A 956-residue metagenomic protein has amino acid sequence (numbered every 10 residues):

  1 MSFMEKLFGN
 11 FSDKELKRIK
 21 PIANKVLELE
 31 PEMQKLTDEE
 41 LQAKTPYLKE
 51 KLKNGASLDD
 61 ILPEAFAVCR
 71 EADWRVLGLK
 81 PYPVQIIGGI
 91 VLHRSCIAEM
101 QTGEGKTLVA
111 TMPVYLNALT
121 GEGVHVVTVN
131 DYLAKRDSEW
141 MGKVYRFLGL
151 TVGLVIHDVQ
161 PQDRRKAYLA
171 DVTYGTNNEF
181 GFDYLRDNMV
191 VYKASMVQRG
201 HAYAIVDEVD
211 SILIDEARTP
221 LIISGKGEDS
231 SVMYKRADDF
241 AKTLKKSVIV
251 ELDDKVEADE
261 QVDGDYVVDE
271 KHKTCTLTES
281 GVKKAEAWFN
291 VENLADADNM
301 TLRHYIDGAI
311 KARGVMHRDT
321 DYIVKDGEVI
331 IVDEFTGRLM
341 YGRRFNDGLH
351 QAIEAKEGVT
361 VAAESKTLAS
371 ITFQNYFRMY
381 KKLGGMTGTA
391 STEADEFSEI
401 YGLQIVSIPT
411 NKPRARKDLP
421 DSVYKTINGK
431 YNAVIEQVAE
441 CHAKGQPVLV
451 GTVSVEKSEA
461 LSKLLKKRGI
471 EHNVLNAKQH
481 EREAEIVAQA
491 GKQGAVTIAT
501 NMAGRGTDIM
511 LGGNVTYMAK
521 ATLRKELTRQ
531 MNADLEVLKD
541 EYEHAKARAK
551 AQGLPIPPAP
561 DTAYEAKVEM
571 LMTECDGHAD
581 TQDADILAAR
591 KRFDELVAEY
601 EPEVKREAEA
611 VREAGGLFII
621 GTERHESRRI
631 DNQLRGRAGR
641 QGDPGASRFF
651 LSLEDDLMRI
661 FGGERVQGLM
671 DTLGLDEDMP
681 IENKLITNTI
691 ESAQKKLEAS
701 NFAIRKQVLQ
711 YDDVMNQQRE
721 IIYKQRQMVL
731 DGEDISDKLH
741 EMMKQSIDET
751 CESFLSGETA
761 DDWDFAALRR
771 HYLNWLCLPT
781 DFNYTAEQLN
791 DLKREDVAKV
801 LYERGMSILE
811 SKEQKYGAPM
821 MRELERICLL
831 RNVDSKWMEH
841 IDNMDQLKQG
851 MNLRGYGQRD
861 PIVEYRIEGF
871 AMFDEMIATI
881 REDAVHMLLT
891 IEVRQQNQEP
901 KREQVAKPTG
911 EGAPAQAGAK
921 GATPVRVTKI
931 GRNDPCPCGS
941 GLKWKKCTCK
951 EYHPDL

Functional and structural regions predicted by a protein language model:
M1-S652, D656-L669, K724, E741 (+2 more regions): Conserved P-loop NTPase motor core
T219, V448, R505, W837 (+2 more regions): Glycine-centered loop/turn positions within well-structured domains that cap or flank conserved ligand/cofactor-binding
Y322-I330, T336-R344, V611-R612, G616-I620 (+6 more regions): Extended, charged helical/alpha-beta scaffold domains that provide interaction surfaces
G445-S458, D731-G732, T759, A786 (+2 more regions): Short, Lys/Glu-rich amphipathic helical modules
V450, I498, W837, F873 (+2 more regions): Hydrophobic, well-ordered secondary-structure elements that form the walls of internal hydrophobic environments
V537, E541-D585, I891-K946, K950-L956: Acidic, low-complexity intrinsically disordered tails
